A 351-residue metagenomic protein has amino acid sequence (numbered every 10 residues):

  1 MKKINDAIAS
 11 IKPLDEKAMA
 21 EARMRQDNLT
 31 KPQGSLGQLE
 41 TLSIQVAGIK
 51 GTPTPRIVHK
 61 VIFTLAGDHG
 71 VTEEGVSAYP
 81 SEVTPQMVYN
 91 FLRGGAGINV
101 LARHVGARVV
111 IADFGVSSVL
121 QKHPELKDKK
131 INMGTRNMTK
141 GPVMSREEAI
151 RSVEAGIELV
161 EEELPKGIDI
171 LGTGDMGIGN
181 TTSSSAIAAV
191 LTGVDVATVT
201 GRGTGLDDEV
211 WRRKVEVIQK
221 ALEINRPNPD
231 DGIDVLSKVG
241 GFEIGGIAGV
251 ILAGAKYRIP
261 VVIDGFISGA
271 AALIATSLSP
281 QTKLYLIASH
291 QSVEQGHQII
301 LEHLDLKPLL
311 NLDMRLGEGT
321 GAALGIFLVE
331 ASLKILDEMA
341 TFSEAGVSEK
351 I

Functional and structural regions predicted by a protein language model:
M1-I351: N-terminal loops that bind phosphate or other acidic moieties and the adjacent beta-alpha structural core
